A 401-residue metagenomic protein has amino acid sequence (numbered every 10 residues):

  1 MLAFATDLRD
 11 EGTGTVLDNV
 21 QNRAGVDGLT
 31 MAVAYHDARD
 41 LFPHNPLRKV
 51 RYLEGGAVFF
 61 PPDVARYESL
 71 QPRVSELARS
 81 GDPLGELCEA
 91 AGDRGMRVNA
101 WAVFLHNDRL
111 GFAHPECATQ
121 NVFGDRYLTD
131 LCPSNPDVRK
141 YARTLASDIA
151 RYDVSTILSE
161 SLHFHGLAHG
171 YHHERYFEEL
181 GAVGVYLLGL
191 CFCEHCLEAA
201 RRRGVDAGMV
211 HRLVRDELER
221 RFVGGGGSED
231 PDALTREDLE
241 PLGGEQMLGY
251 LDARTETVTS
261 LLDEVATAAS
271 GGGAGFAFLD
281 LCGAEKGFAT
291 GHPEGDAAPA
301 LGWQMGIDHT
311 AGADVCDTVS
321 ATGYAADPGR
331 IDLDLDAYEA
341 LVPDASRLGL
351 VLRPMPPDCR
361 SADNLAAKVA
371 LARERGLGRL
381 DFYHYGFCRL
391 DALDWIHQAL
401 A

Functional and structural regions predicted by a protein language model:
M1-R9, P62-G81, D125-K140, E245-T257 (+2 more regions): The substrate-binding groove and active-site-proximal loops of carbohydrate-active enzymes, especially glycoside
M1-T6, N99-Y152, H169, F177-E178 (+1 more regions): Active-site-adjacent "subsite" loops/lids of carbohydrate-active enzymes
L2, M96-N107, L158-L162, H195-G227 (+2 more regions): Aromatic-lined carbohydrate-recognition surfaces of secreted/lumenal glycan-active proteins
N19-A24, G28, D130-F164, H309-A311 (+1 more regions): An active-site-proximal structural segment forming one wall of the substrate-binding cleft that immediately precedes
G28, T310-G312, C316-R330, S346-A401: Substrate-binding cleft of secreted/luminal carbohydrate-active enzymes
L29, A91, A142, I149 (+5 more regions): Conserved, mostly hydrophobic/aromatic
T30-R79: Aromatic-lined carbohydrate-binding/catalytic grooves of carbohydrate-active enzymes
M31, A38-R39, R48, E160 (+3 more regions): Aromatic- and acid-rich polysaccharide-binding/catalytic face of secreted or lumenal carbohydrate-active enzymes
